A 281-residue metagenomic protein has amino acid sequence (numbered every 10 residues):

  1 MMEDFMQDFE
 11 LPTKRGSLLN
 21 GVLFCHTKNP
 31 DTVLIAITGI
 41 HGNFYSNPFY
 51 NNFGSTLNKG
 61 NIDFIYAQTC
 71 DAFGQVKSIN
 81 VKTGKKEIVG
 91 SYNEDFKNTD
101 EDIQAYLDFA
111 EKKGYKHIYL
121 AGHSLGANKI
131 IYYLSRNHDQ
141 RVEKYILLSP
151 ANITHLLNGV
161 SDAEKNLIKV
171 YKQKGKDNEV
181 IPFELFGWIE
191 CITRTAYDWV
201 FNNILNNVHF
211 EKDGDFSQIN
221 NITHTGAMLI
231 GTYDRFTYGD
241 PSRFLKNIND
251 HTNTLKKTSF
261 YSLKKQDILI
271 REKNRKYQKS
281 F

Functional and structural regions predicted by a protein language model:
M2-N29: N-terminal cap/lid segment of alpha/beta-hydrolase-fold proteins
T13, D177-F281: Serine-hydrolase catalytic core
T27-I79: Short, surface-exposed "cap/lid" segments of acyl-processing enzymes
A36-I37, A121, L148, L229-G231: Short hydrophobic segments within beta-strands
I40, S124, A151, T232-Y233: Residue-level signal for short, function-critical loop segments
V81-K113: Alpha/beta-hydrolase active-site loop
D108-K172, W199-N202: Primarily recognizes the serine-hydrolase "nucleophile elbow" in alpha/beta-hydrolase and SGNH/GDSL folds
